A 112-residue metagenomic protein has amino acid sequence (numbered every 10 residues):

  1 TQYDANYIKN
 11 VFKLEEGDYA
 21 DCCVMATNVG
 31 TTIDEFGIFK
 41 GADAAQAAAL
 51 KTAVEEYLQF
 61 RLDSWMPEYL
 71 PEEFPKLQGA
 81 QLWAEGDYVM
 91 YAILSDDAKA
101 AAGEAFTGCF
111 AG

Functional and structural regions predicted by a protein language model:
T1-A5, Q59, W65, A100-A101: Subset-of-secretome marker
T1-I33, A45-L50, F74-G79: Short, compositionally biased low-complexity segments enriched in polar/charged residues
A5, F36, A47, K51-E55 (+2 more regions): Extracytoplasmic/secreted envelope proteins and their assembly/folding machinery, especially bacterial periplasmic
I8-K9, E15, V54, S95-D96 (+1 more regions): Positively charged, small/polar-rich N-terminal and surface patches that mediate targeting and assembly and bind
N28, E72-G112: A short, solvent-exposed beta-edge/loop patch
E35-D43, Y88-S95: Second-shell loop/turn segments in exported
K40, V54, L58-L62, I93 (+2 more regions): Sec/Tat-exported extracytoplasmic proteins
A47-E85: Short Gly/Thr-rich strand-loop-strand
